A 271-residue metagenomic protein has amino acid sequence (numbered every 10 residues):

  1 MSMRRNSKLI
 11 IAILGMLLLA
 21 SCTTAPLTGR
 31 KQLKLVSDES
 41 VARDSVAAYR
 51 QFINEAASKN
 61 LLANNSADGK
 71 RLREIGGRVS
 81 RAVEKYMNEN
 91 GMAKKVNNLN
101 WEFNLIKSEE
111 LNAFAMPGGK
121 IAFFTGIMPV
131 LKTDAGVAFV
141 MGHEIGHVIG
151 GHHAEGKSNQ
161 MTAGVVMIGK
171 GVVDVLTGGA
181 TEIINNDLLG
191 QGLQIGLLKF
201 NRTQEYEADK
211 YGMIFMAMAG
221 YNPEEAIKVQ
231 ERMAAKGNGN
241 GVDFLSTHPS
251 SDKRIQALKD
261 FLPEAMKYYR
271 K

Functional and structural regions predicted by a protein language model:
R4-I10, C22-K271: A Zn2+-metalloprotease active-site environment signal
